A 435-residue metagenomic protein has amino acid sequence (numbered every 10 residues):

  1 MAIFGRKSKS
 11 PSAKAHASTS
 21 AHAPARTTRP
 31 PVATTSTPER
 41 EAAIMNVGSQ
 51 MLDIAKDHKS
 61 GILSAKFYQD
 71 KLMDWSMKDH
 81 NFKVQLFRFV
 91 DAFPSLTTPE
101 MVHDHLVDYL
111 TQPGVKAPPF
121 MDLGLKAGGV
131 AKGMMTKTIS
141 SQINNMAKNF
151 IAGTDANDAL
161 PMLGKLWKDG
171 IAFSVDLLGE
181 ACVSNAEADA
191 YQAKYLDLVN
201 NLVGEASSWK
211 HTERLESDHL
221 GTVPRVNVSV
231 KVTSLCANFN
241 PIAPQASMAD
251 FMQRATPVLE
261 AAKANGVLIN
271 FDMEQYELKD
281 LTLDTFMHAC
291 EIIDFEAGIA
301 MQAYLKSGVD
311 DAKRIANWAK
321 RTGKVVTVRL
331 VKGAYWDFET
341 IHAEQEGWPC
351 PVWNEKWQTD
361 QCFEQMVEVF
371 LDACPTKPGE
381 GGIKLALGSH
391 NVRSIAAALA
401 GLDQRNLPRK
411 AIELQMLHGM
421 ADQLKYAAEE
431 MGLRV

Functional and structural regions predicted by a protein language model:
A2-V435: Positively charged, amphipathic and often flexible ligand-engagement surfaces
